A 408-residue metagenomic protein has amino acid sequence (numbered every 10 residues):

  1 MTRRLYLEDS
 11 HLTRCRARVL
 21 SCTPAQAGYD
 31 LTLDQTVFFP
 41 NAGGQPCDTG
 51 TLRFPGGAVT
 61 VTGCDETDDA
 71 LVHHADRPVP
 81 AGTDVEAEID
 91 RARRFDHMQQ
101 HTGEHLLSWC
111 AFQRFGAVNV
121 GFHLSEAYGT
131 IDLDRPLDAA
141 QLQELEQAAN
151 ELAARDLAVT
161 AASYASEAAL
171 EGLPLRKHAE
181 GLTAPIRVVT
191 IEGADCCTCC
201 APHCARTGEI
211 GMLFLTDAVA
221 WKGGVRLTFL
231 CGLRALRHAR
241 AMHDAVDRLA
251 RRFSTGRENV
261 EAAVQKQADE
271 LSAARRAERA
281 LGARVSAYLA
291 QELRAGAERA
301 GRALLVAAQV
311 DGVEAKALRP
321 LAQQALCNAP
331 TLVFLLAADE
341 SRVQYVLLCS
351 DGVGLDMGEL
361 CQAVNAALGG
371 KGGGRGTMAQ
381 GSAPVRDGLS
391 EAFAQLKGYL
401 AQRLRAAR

Functional and structural regions predicted by a protein language model:
M1-T83: Conserved nucleotide-binding/hydrolysis modules and their immediate coupling elements across P-loop/ASCE NTPase motors
D30-L31, D68-R77, G129-R135, T377-A383: A generic structural motif
V37-L52, P80-I131, T377: Active/ligand-binding-proximal structured segments within catalytic/core domains that scaffold catalytic residues
G43, H105-L107, I131, A201 (+3 more regions): Divalent metal-coordination and catalytic microenvironments
R93, Q113-G224: Functional cores that coordinate and move charged inorganic groups
T198-I210, L233, L304-R408: Glycine-rich, acidic loop segments that terminate in or are immediately followed by a histidine
C204, G208, T216-A263: A conserved active-site cap/scaffold subdomain adjacent to cofactor or substrate pockets
R248-E340, C349: Hydrophobic helix-and-loop "lid/oligomerization" segment in the mid-to-C-terminal part of catalytic domains
